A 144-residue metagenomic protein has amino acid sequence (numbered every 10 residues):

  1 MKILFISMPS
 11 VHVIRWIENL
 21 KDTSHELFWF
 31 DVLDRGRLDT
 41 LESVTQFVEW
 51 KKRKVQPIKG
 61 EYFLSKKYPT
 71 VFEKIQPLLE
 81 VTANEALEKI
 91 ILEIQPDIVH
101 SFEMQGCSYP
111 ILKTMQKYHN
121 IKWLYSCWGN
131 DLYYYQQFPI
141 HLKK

Functional and structural regions predicted by a protein language model:
M1-V48: N-terminal subdomain of nucleotide-sugar transferases
I3-L4, I98-H100, K113-Y133: Active-site proximal beta-strand in glycosyltransferases
M8-P9, V32, M104, C127-N130: Histidine-centered beta-alpha loop that forms part of the nucleotide-sugar donor binding/catalytic region in diverse
S10-I14, E80-N84, V99-H119: An aromatic- and histidine-rich active-site surface loop
R15-L20, P110-T114, I140-K144: A short acidic, amphipathic alpha-helical/loop segment
W29-L78: A conserved catalytic-core segment of Leloir-type glycosyltransferases
S65-I98, G106-Y109, I140: An amphipathic, basic-hydrophobic alpha-helix
V81-A83, I121-L124, G129-K144: Nucleotide-sugar donor phosphate/pyrophosphate-binding loop at the beta->alpha transition of glycosyltransferases
